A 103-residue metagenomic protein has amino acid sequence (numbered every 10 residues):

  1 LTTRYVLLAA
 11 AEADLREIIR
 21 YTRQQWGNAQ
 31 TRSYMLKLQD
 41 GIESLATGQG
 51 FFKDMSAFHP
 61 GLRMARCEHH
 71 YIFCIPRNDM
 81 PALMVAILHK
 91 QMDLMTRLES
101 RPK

Functional and structural regions predicted by a protein language model:
L1-M35: Arg/Lys-rich, positively charged N-terminal/basic patches that mediate binding to nucleic acids
A11, L38, M84: Hydrophobic pocket/interface hotspot
R20, D40-E43, A86: Generic alpha-helical structural context detector
Q39-D40, G50-A82: Basic/aromatic recognition patch in beta-strand/loop cores that engages polyanionic ligands
A46-T47: Short proline/glycine- and basic residue-enriched helix-capping loop/turn segments at helix->loop/beta transitions
I75-K103: Enriched for short, Lys/Arg-rich terminal
